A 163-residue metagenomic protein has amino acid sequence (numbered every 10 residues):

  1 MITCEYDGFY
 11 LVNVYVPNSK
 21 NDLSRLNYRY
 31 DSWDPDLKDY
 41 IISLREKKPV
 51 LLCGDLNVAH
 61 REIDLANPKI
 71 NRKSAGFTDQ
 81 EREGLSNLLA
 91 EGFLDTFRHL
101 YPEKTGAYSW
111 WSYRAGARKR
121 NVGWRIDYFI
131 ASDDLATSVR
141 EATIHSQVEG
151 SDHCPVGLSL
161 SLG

Functional and structural regions predicted by a protein language model:
M1, Y113-K119, T143-Q147: Short, P/G- and charge-enriched loop/turn segments at secondary-structure junctions
M1-N21: Structured beta-strand-rich core segments of catalytic domains in phosphoester-bond hydrolases
M1-T3, N13, Y128-F129, P155-G157: Conserved hydrophobic/aromatic beta-strand scaffold that supports enzyme active sites
C4-D7, S132-D133, L158-G163: Active-site beta-strand termini and strand-to-loop segments that position acidic
W33-I126: Metal-dependent phosphoesterases centered on the DNase I-like endonuclease/exonuclease/phosphatase
L135-S138: Short helix-loop capping/hinge motifs at secondary-structure junctions, enriched in acidic/polar residues
T143-G163: Surface polyanion/phosphate-binding segment centered on an Asp-His-Pro turn
